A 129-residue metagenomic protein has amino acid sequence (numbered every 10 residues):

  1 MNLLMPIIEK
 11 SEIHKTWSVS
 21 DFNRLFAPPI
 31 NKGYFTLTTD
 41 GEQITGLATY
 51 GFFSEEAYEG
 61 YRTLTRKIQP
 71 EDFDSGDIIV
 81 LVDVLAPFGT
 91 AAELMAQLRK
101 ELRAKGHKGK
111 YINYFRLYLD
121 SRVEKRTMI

Functional and structural regions predicted by a protein language model:
M1-D21: Short amphipathic alpha-helix that is part of the acyltransferase structural core
K15, F22-F26, T49: Charged, low-complexity intrinsically disordered segments and flexible loops
W17, I30-G33, G76, E93: Short, well-structured alpha-helical interface segments that form or flank functional binding sites
R24-L37, F52-E56: A short helix-loop-beta-strand connector motif used in the catalytic cores of GNAT acetyltransferases and, in some
E42-A48, I79: Glycine-rich phosphate/pyrophosphate-binding loop shared by adenosine-nucleotide-utilizing enzymes
A48-T49, L85: Residues embedded in well-ordered beta-strands within globular domains across many folds
A57-I129: Acyl-donor binding region in acyl/amide transferases
